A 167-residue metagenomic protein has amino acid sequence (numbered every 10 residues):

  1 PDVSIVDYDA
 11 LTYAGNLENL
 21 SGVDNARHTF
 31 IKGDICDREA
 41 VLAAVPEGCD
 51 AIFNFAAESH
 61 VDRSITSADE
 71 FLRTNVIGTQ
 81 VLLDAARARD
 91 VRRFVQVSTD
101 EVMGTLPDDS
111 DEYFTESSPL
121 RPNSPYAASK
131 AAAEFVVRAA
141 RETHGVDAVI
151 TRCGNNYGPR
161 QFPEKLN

Functional and structural regions predicted by a protein language model:
P1-N156: N-terminal Rossmann-like NAD(P)+-binding domain of SDR-like oxidoreductases, especially those catalyzing
A131, N156-N167: Glycine/proline-rich active-site loop of Rossmann-fold NAD(P)-dependent oxidoreductases
